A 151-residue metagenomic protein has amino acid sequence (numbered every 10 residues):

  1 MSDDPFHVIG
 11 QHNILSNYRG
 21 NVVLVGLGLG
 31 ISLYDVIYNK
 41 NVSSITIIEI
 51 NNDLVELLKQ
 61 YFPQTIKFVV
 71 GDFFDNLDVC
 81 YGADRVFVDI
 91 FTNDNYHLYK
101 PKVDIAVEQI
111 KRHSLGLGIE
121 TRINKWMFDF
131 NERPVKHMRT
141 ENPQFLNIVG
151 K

Functional and structural regions predicted by a protein language model:
D4-N17, N21-K151: The AdoMet/dcAdoMet-binding core of the Class I SAM-like
